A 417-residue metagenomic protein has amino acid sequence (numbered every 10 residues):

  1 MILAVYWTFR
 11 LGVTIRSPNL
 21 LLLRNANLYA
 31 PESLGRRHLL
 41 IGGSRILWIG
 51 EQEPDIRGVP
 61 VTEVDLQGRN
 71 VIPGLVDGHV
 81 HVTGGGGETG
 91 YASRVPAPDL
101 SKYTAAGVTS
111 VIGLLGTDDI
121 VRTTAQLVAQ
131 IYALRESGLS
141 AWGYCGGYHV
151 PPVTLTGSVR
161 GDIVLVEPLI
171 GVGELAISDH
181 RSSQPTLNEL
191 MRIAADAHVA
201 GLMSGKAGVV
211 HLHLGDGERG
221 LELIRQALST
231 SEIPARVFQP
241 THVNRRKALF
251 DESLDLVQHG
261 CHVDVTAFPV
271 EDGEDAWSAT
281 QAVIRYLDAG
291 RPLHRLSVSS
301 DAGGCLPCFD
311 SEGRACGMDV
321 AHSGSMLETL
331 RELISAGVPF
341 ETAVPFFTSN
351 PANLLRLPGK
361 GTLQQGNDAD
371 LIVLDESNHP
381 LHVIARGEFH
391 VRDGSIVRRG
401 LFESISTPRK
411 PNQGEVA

Functional and structural regions predicted by a protein language model:
V13-L21, L28-I72, I396: Histidine-rich, glycine-flanked metal-binding segment
A26, S44, G68, H79 (+8 more regions): Divalent metal-coordination and catalytic microenvironments
G43-I46, T362-N412: C-terminal cap of metal-dependent C-N hydrolases
D55-I56, E63-A129: Metal-associated gating/positioning segment near the N- to mid-region
P98-P151, E167-H180, L202-D216, R236-T241: Divalent metal-dependent hydrolysis catalytic cores, especially in the metallo-beta-lactamase
A195-P307, A315-C316: Active-site core of metal-dependent hydrolases
D288-V373: His/Asp/Glu-enriched, well-ordered alpha-helical/loop segment that forms or immediately abuts the divalent-metal
